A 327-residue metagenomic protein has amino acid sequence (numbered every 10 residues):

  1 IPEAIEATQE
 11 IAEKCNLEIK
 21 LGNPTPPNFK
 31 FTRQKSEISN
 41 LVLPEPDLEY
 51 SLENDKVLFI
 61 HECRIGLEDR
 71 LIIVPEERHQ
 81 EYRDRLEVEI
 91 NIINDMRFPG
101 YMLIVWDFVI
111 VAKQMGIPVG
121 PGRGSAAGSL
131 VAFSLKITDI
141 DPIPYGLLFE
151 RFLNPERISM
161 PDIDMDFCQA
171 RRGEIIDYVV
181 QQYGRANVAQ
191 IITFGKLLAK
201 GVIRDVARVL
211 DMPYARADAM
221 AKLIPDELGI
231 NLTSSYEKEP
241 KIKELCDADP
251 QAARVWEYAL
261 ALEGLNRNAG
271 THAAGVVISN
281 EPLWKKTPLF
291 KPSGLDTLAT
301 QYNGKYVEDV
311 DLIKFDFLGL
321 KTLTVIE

Functional and structural regions predicted by a protein language model:
I1-E327: Alpha-helical scaffold/interaction cores of sigma-54-like transcription cofactors and many family A DNA polymerases
